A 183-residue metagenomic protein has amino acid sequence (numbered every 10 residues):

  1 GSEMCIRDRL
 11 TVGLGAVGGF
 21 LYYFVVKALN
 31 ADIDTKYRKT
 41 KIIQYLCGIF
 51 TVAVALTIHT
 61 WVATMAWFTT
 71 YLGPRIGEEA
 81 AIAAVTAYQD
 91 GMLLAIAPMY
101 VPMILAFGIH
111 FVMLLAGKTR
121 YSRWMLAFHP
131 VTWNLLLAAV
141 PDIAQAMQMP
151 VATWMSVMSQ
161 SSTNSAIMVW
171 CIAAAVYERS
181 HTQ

Functional and structural regions predicted by a protein language model:
G1-C5: Short, small-residue-biased leader/transition segments that mark boundaries at the very start of proteins
R7-G19, A84-A106: Hydrophobic alpha-helical transmembrane segments
G13-D32, V101-T119: Transmembrane alpha-helical segments in integral membrane proteins
V17, L21, W61, M99-A106 (+1 more regions): Membrane-embedded alpha-helical segments of multi-pass membrane proteins, especially the transmembrane helices
D34-L56, M125-F128: Interfacial segments of alpha-helical transmembrane regions
V54-T69, L136-A144: C-terminal TM-helix exit segments that contain a strictly Trp-centered aromatic cap at the helix terminus
T64-M92: Membrane-interface interhelical connector segments
I109-M113, R123-Q183: C-terminal transmembrane-bundle signature of multipass membrane proteins, characterized by strong activation on
